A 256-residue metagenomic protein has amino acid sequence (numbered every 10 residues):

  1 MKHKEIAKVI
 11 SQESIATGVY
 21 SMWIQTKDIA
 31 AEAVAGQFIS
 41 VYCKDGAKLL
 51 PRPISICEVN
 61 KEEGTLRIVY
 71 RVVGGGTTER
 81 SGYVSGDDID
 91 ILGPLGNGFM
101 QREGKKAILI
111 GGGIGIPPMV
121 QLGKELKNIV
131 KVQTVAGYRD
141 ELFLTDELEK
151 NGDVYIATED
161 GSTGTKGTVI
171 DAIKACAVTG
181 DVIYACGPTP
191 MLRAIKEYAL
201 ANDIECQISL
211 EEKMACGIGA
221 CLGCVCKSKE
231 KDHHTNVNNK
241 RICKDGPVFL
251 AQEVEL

Functional and structural regions predicted by a protein language model:
M1-H3, N239-L256: Short, basic/aromatic-enriched C-terminal tail that caps enzymatic domains
K2-S85: Ferredoxin-reductase
A47-L49, L200, E253: N-terminal [4Fe-4S]-dependent radical SAM core
G75-K213: FNR/FR-type flavoprotein reductase catalytic core
P118, E212-P247: Local cysteine-cluster metal-coordination motifs and their immediate loop/turn environment, predominantly Fe-S cluster
